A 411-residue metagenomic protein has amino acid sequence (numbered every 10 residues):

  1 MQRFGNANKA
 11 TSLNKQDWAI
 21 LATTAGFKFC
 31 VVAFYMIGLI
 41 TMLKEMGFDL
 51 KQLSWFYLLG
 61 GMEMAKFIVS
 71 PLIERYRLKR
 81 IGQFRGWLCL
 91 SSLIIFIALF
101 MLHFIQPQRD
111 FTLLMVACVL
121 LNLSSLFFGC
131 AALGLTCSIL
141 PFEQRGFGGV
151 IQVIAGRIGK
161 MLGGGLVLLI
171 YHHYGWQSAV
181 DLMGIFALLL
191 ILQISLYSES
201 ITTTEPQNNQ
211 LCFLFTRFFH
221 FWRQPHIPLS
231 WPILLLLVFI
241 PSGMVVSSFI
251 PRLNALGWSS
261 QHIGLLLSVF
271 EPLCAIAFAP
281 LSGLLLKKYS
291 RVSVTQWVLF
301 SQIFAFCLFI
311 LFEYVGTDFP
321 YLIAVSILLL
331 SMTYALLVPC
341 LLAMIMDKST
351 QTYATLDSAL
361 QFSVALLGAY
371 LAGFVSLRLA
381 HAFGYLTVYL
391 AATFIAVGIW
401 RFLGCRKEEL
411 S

Functional and structural regions predicted by a protein language model:
Q2-N14, I201-W231: Juxtamembrane intracellular "pre-TM" segments in multi-pass secondary transporters
G5-E63, L229-L234, V238-L253: Helix-loop boundary and gating motifs at the non-cytosolic
L39, L126-L140, A335-T350: Intracellular juxtamembrane helix-capping segments at the cytosolic ends of symmetry-related transmembrane helices
E63-K66, G146-Y171, F362-A372: Glycine-rich segments within core transmembrane alpha-helices of 12-TM secondary carriers
K66-G82, A277-V292, A380: Helix-to-loop junctions at the C-terminal end of transmembrane segments in multipass secondary transporters
C89-Q108, S301-D318: C-terminal ends and interior cores of transmembrane alpha-helices in multi-pass membrane transporters/permeases
S293-L341: C-terminal transmembrane helical hairpin of 12-TM major facilitator-type secondary transporters
T352-H381: A late C-terminal transmembrane helix in Major Facilitator Superfamily
